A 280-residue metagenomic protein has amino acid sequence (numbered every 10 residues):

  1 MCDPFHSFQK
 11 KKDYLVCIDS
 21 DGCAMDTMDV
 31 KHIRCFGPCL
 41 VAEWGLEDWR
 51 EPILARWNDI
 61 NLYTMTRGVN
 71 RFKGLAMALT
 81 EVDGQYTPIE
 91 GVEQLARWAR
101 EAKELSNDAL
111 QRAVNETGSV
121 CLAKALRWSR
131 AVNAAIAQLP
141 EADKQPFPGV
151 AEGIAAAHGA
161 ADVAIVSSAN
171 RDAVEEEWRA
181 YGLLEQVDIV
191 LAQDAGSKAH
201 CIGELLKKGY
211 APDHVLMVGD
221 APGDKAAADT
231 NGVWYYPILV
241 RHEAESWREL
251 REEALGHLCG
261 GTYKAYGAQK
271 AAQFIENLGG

Functional and structural regions predicted by a protein language model:
M1: Nucleotide/phosphate-binding catalytic cleft detector across ATP-hydrolyzing and phosphate-transferring enzymes
P4, K11, C23-E175, A265: Alpha-helical substrate-recognition element adjacent to the catalytic core
Q9-K11, Y210: Residue-level detector of transmembrane insertion/anchoring sites
K12-V16: Extreme N-terminal starter segment of soluble prokaryotic enzymes
C17-D19, V218: Generic enzyme active-site microenvironment
A142-D162, A169-G280: C-terminal cap/substrate-recognition subdomain and adjoining C-terminal extension of metal-dependent phosphatase-like
